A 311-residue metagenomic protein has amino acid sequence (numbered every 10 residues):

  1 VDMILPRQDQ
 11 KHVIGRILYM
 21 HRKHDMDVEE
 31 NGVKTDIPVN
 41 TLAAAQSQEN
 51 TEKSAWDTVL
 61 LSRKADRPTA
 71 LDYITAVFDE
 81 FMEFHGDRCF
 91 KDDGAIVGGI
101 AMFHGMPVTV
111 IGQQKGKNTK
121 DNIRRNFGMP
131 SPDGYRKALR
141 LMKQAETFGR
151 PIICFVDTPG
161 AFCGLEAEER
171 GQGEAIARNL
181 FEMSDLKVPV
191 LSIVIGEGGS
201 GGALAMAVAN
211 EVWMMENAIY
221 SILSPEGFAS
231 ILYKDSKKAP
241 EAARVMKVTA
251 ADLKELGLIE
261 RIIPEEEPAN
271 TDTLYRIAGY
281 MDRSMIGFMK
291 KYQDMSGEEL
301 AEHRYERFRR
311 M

Functional and structural regions predicted by a protein language model:
V1: Acidic metal-coordinating catalytic centers involved in nucleic-acid phosphodiester chemistry
I4-R7, V13-S230, K234-K237, R244-M311: Terminal-region recognition feature
